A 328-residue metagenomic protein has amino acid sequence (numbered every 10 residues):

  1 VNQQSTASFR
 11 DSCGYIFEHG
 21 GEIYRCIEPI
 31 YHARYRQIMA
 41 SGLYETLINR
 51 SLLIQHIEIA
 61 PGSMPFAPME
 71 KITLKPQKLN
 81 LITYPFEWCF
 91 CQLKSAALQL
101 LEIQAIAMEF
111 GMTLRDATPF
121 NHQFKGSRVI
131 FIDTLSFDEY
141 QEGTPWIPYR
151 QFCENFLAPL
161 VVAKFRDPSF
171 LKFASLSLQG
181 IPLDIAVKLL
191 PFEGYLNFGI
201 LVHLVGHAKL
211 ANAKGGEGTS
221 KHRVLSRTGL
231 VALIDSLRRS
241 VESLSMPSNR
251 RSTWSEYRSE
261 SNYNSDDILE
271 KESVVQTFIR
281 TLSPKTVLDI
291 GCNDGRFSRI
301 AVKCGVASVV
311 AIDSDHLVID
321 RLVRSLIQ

Functional and structural regions predicted by a protein language model:
H56-S95: Conserved structural core of kinase catalytic domains
T113, T118-K164: Catalytic activation segment of kinase domains across protein kinase-like and atypical kinase folds
R150-S245: N-terminal auxiliary segments of SAM/dcSAM-dependent transferases
L244, S259-V274: Conserved SAM-binding loop and adjacent beta-strand
S283-N293: Conserved class I S-adenosyl-L-methionine
D294-V306: Conserved SAM-binding loop of SAM-dependent methyltransferases across substrates and taxa, primarily the Class I
S308-D313: Conserved SAM-binding motif I beta-strand of class I
V323-Q328: S-adenosyl-L-methionine
